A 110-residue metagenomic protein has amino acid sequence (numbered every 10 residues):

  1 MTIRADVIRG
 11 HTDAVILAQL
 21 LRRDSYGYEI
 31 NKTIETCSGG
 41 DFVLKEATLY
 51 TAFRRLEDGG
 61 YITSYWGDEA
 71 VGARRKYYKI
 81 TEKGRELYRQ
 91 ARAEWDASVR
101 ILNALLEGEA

Functional and structural regions predicted by a protein language model:
M1-I8, A91: Intrinsically disordered, low-complexity serine/threonine- and proline-rich regulatory segments
R4-D6, Y61, E109-A110: Short, contiguous hydrophobic alpha-helices characteristic of membrane insertion segments
D6-T48: N-terminal helix-turn-helix DNA-binding core of bacterial DNA-binding proteins
R22, T36, G40, R55-D58 (+2 more regions): Conserved amphipathic alpha-helical interaction elements at protein-protein interfaces in regulatory, energy-coupling
Y50-R54: Short, hydrophobic-biased segments on the C-terminal half of alpha helices that form "recognition helices"
E57-R74, K79: Beta-hairpin "wing" of winged helix-turn-helix
I80-G84: Accessory beta->alpha helical hairpin/"wing" motif in late/C-terminal subdomains of nucleic-acid enzymes
E86-A110: Amphipathic alpha-helical dimerization/coiled-coil segments that flank or bridge DNA-binding/regulatory modules
